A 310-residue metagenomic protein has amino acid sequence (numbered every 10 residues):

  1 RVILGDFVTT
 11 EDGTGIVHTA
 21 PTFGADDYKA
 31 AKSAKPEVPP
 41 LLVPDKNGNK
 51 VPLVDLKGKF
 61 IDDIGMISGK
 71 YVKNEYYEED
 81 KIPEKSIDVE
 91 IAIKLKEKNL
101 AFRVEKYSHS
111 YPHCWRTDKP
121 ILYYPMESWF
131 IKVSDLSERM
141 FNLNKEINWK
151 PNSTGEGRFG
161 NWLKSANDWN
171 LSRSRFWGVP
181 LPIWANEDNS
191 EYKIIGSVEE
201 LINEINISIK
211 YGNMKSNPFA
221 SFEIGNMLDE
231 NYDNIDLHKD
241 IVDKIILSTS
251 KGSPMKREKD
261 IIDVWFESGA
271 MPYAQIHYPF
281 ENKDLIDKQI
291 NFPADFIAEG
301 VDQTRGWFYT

Functional and structural regions predicted by a protein language model:
R1-T310: Non-cofactor substrate-recognition interfaces
